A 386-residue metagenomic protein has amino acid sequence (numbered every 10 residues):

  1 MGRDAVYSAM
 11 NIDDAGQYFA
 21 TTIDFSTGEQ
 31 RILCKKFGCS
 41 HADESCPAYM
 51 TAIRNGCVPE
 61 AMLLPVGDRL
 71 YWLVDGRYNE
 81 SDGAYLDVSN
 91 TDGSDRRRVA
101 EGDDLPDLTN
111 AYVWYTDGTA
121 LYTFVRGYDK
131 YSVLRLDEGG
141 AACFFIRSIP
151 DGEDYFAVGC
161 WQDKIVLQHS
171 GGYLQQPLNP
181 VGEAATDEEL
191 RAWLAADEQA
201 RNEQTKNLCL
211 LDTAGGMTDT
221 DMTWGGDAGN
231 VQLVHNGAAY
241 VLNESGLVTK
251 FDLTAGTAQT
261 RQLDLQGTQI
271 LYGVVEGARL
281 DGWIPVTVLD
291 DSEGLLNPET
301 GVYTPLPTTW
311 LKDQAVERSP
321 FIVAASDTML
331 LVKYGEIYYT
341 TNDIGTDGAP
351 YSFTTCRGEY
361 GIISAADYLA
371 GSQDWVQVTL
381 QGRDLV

Functional and structural regions predicted by a protein language model:
M1-G2, A42-L64, L105-G118, P150-D163 (+4 more regions): Repeated scaffold domains used in trafficking and secretory/extracellular systems, primarily beta-propellers
G2-I12, Q17: Post-signal-peptide N-terminal segment of Sec-exported extracytoplasmic proteins
D4-A5, D68-R69, T119, G215 (+3 more regions): Structural signal for glycine-centered tight turns and loop->strand junctions in beta-sheet-rich domains
Y7-A9, W72-L73, Y122-V125, V166-H169 (+4 more regions): Residue position within the beta-strands of beta-propeller blades
A15-C46, N79-D104, Y128-D151, Q175-G225 (+3 more regions): Surface-exposed loop/turn elements that mediate protein-protein interactions on large endomembrane-trafficking
R54-N55, P307, L331: Electrostatic, structured charged patches in enzyme active sites and in nucleic-acid/phosphate-binding
V66-G67, D75-Y78: Active-site-adjacent structural elements in enzyme catalytic domains
V74, V125, V133, F144-I146 (+8 more regions): Extended low-polarity, hydrophobic cluster-rich segments
